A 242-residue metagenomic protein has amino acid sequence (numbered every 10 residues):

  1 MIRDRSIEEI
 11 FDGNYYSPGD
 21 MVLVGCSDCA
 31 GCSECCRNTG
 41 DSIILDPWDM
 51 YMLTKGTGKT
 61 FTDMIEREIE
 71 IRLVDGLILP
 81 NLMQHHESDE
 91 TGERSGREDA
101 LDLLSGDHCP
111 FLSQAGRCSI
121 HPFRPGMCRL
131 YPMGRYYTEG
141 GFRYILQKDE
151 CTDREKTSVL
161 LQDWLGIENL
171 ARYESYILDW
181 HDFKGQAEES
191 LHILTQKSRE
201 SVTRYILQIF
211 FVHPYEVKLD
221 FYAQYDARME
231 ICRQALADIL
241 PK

Functional and structural regions predicted by a protein language model:
M1-K242: Short loop/turn segments that flank or connect secondary-structure elements
